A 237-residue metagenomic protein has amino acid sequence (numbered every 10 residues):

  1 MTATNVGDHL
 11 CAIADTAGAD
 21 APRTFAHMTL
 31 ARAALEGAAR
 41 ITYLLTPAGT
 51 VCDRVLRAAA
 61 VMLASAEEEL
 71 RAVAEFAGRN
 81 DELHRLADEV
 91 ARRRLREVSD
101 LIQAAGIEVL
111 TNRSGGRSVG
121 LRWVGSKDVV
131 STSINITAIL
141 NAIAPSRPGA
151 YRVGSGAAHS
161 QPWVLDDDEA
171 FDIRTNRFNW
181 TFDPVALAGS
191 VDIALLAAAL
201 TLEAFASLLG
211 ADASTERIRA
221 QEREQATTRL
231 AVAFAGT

Functional and structural regions predicted by a protein language model:
M1-G18, V153, A157-A158, F171-D172: Short, contiguous, well-structured surface segments enriched in hydrophobic/aromatic residues
T2-A12, L30-A33, G37, A150 (+2 more regions): Amphipathic, well-ordered alpha-helical segments in soluble domains
A12-D15, R40, S207: Positions within ordered alpha-helical repeat solenoids
A14-P22, Y43-P47, D166, A170: Short, flexible helix-adjacent loops and helix caps
A19-H27, I143, L187: Alpha-helix N-cap/helix-initiation motif
A21-A74: Long, hydrophobic, well-ordered secondary-structure blocks that form the structural core and pocket-lining surfaces
A64-A188, L200-T237: Secondary-shell segments that build the walls of catalytic and ion/ligand-binding clefts
V191-L195: Linear-motif-rich intrinsically disordered regions of signaling adaptor/scaffold proteins, especially proline/polar
